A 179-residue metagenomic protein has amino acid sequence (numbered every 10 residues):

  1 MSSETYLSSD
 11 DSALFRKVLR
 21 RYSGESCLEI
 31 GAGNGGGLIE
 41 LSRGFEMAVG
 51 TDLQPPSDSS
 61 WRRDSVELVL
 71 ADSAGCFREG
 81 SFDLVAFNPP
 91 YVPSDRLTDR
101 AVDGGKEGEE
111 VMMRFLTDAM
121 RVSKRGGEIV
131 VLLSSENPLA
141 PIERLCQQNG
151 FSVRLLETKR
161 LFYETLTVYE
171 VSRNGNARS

Functional and structural regions predicted by a protein language model:
M1-T5: Non-catalytic substrate-recognition/targeting regions of SAM-dependent transferases
Y6, D10, V102, K106-E110 (+2 more regions): Residues at secondary-structure transition points
S8-F87, P93-S94: Conserved SAM/SAH cofactor-binding pocket of Class I
S12, G175-S179: Flexible, glycine-/basic-rich loop-and-beta segments that form/coincide with the SAM-dependent methyltransferase
G31, T51, G105, V131-L132: Active-site-adjacent beta-strand anchor residues
P89-R114: Mobile active-site "lid"/loop adjacent to the S-adenosyl-L-methionine
V111-V168: Conserved Class I SAM-dependent methyltransferase catalytic core
E170-N174: Conserved beta strand-loop-helix elements of the APE1-like EEP
